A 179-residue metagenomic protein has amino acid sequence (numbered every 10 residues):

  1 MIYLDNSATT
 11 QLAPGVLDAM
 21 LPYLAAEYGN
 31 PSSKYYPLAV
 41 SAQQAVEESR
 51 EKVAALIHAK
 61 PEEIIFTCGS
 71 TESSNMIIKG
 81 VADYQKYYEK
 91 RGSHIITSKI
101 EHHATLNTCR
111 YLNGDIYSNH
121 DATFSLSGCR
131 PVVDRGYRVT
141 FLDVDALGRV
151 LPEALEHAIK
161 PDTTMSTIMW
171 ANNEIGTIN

Functional and structural regions predicted by a protein language model:
M1-N179: Pyridoxal 5′-phosphate
